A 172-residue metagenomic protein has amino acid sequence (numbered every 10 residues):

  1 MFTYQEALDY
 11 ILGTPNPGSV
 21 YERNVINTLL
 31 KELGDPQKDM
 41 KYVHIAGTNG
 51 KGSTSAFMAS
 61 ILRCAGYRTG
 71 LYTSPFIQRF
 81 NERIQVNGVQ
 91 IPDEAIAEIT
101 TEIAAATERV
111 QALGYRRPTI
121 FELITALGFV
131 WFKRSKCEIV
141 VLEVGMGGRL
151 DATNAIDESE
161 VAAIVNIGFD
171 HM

Functional and structural regions predicted by a protein language model:
M1-F2, P15-Y21, I84-I91, D157-S159: Short, exposed beta-strand "edge-strand" segments with a Pro/Gly-rich flavor and a Y/T-containing core
M1-G47, T54-A56, S60-Y67, Y72 (+1 more regions): Short functional linear segments
Y21, S53, I120-I124: A generic structural signal for residues located within well-ordered alpha-helices of large catalytic or ligand-binding
V25, E160-V161: Charged/polar, low-hydrophobicity segments characteristic of intrinsically disordered regions and flexible loops
L30, D35-K38, C64-D157, F169-M172: ATP-dependent carboxylate-amine ligase catalytic core
H44, Q85, A163: Conserved beta-strand segments that form the floor/walls of ligand-binding pockets within enzyme and binding domains
I45-T48, G52, T125, V141 (+1 more regions): Buried hydrophobic positions in well-ordered alpha/beta secondary-structure cores of metabolic enzymes
V161-G168: Conserved beta-strand/loop subsegment of P-loop NTPase cores
